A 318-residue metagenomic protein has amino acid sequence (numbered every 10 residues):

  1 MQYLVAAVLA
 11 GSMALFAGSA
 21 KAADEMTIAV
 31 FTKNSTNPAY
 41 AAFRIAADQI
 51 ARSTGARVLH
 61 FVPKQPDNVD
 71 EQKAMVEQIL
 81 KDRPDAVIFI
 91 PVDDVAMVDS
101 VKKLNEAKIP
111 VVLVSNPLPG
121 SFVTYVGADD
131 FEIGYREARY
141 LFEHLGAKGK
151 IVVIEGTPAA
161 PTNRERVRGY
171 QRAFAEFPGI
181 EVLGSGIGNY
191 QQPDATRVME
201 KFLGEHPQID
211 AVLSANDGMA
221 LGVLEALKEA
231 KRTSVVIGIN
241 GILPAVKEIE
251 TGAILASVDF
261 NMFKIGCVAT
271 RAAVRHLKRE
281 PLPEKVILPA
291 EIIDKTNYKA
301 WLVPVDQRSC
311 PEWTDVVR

Functional and structural regions predicted by a protein language model:
V5-F16: Bacterial N-terminal signal peptides
F16-A22: Sec/Tat signal peptide C-region and signal peptidase I cleavage site
D24, A173, K264, V268-R318: Hinge/cleft segment of the Venus flytrap/periplasmic-binding protein
T27-I50, T54, L59-K73, D82-P84 (+4 more regions): Extracytoplasmic "Venus flytrap"
A39-A56, I133-E137, P161-I180, D194 (+3 more regions): Short, solvent-exposed amphipathic alpha-helices that sit in or adjacent to ligand/effector-binding or catalytic
Q72, V126-I151, P193-T196, I242-A245 (+1 more regions): Hydrophobic alpha-helical segments within soluble ligand-binding/sensing domains
E77-L80, A86-N105, Y170, L183-G184 (+1 more regions): Hydrophobic alpha-helical
D94-E132, R136, Y140-E143, K150 (+3 more regions): Flexible loop/hinge segments that line or gate small-molecule binding clefts
